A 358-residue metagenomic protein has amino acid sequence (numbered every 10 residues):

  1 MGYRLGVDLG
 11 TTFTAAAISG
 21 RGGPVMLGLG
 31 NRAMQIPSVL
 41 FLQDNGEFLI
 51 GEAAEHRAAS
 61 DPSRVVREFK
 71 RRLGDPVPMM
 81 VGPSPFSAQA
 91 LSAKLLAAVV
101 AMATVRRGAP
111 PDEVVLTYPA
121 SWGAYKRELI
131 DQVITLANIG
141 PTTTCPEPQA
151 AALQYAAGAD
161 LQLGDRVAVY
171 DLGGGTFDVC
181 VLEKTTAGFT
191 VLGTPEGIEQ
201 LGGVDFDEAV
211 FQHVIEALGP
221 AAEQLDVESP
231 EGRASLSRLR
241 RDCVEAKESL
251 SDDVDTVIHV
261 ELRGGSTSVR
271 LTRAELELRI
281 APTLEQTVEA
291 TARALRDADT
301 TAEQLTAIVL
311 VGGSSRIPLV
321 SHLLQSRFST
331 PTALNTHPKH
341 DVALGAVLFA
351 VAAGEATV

Functional and structural regions predicted by a protein language model:
M1-R71, M80-P85, V105-V358: Oxyanion-binding/catalytic loops of NTP- or PPi-dependent enzymes
V81-P83, Q89-S92, L96: Hydrophobic alpha-helical hairpins/lids featuring a short glycine-rich hinge
A93-V100, L284, V288: Short, hydrophobic/amphipathic alpha-helical packing segments that form internal helix faces or helix-helix interfaces
